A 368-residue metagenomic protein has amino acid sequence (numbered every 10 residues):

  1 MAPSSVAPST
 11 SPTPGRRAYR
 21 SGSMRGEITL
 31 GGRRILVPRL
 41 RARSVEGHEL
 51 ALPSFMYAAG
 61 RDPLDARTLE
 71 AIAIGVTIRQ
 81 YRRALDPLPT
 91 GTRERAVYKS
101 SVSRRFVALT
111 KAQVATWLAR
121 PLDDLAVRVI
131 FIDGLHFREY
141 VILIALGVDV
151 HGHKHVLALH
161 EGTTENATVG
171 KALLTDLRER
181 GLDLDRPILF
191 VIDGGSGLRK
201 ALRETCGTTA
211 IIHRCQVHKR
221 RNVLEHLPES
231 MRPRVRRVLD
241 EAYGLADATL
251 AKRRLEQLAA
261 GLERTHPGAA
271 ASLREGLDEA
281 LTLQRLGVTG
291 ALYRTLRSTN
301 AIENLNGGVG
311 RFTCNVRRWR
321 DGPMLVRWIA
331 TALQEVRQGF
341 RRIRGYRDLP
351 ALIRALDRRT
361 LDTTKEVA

Functional and structural regions predicted by a protein language model:
A2, L245-A368: Acidic/histidine-rich catalytic cores and adjacent linkers of DNA breakage/strand-transfer/modification proteins
P12-P63, P87-V191, S196, K200 (+3 more regions): RNase H-like nuclease fold core
P63-G75: Short, amphipathic alpha-helical "recognition" segments used to contact nucleic acids or chromatin
G75-D86: Short, charged amphipathic recognition helices of the HTH superfamily and cognate SANT/SANTA-like modules
G207-E225: Inter-helix linker motif
V223-R253, Q257: Metal-dependent DNA phosphodiester-chemistry modules and their immediately adjacent helices/loops in DNA-processing
